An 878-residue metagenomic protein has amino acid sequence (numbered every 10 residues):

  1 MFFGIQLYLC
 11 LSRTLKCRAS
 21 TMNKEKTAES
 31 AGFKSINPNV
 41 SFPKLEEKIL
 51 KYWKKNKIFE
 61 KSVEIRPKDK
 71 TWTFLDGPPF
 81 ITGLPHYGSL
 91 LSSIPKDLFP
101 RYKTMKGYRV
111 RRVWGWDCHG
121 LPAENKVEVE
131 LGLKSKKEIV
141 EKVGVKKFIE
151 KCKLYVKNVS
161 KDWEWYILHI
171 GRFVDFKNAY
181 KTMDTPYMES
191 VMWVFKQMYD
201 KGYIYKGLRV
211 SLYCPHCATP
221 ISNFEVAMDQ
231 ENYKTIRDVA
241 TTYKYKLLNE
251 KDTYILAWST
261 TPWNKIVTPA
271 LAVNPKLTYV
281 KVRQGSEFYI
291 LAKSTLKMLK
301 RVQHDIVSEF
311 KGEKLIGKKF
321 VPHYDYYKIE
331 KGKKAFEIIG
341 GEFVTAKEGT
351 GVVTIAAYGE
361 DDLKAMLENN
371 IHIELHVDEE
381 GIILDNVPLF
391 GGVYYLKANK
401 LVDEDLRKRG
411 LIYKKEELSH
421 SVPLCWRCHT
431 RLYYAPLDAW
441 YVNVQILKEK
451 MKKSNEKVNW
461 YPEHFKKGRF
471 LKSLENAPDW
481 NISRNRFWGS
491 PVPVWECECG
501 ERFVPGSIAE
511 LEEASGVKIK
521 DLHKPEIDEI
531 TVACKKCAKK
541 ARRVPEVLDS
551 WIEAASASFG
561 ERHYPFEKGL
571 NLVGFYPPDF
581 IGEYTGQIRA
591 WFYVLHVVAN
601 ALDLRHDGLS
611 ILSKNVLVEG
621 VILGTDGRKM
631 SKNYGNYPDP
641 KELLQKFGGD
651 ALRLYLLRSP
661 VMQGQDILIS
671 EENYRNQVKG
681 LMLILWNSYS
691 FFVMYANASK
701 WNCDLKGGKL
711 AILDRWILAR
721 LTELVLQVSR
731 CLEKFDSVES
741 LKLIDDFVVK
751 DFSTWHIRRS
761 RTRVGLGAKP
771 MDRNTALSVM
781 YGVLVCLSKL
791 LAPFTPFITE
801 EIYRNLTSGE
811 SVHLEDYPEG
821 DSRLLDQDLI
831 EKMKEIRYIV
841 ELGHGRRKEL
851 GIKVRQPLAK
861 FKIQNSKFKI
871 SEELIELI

Functional and structural regions predicted by a protein language model:
F3-Y8, L15-M22, A31, V302-Q303 (+4 more regions): Short, basic, low-complexity termini and linkers enriched in Ser/Thr/Gly/Pro that act as targeting/leader peptides
C17, N23-V282, I355-E368, H372-V387 (+7 more regions): N-terminal, positively charged nucleic-acid-binding surface of large information/translation enzymes
G32-I36, G77-P85, V145-I149, V174-K181 (+12 more regions): Glycine- and acidic
G88-P100, W116-D117, T182, Y187-S190 (+7 more regions): Structured ligand/cofactor/substrate-binding pocket environments in proteins
D117, S211, F224-Y233, S699-L726 (+4 more regions): Acidic, turn-prone loop/beta-hairpin segments
D162, I167, L657, G680-V693 (+3 more regions): Core structural elements
Y199-D200, I204-A227, L315, S507 (+1 more regions): Amphipathic alpha-helical
C214, C425, C497, C534-C537: Short cysteine-rich clusters marking metal-coordination/redox-active sites
